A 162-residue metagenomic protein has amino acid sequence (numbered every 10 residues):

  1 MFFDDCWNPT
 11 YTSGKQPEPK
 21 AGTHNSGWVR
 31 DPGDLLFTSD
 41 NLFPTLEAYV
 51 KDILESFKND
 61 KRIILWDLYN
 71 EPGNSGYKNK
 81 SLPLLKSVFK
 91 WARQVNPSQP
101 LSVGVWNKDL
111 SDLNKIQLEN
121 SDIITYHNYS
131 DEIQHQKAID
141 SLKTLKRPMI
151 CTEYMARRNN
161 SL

Functional and structural regions predicted by a protein language model:
M1-I123, H127-Q134, T144-L145, R158-S161: Active-site mouth of glycoside hydrolases
M149-A156: Short acidic/histidine-rich active-site segments
